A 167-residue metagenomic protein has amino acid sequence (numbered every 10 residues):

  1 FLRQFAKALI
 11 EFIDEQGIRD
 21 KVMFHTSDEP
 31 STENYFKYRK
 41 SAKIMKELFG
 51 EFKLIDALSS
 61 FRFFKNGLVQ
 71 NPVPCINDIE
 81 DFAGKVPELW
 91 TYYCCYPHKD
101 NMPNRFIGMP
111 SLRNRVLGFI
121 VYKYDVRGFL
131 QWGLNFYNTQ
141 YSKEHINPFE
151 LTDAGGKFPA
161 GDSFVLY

Functional and structural regions predicted by a protein language model:
F1-K143: Catalytic-core regions of glycoside hydrolase
F136-Y167: Predominantly late transmembrane helices and immediately cytosolic-facing juxtamembrane segments
